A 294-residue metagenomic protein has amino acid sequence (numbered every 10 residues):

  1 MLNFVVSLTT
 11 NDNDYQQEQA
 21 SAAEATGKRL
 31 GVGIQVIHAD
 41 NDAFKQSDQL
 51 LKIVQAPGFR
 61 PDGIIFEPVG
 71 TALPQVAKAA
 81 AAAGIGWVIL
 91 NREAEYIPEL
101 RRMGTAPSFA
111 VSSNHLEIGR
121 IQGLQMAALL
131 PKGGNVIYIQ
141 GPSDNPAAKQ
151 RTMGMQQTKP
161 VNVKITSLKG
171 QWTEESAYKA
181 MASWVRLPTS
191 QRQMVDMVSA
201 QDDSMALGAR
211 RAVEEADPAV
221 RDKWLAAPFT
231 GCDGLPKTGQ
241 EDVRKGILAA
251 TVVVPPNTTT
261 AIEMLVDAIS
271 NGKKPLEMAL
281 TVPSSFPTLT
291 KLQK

Functional and structural regions predicted by a protein language model:
M1-A22, T26-L30, I34-L50, E67-T71 (+2 more regions): Extracytoplasmic "Venus flytrap"
L2, I139, T158-K159, V253-K294: Hinge/cleft segment of the Venus flytrap/periplasmic-binding protein
Y15-L30, I118-Q122, P146-V163, S176-A180 (+1 more regions): Short, solvent-exposed amphipathic alpha-helices that sit in or adjacent to ligand/effector-binding or catalytic
K28-A43, N135-Y138, K159-Y178, L225-A226: Short beta-strand elements in bilobed, periplasmic/extracellular small-molecule ligand-binding domains
Q46, F109-V136, A177, M181 (+2 more regions): Hydrophobic alpha-helical segments within soluble ligand-binding/sensing domains
L50-I64, S190-D196: Short acidic/histidine-rich motifs immediately flanking catalytic phosphotransfer sites in two-component signaling
F66-I85, M155, T166, G170-E241: Hydrophobic alpha-helical
V76-E117, P236-E241: Flexible loop/hinge segments that line or gate small-molecule binding clefts
